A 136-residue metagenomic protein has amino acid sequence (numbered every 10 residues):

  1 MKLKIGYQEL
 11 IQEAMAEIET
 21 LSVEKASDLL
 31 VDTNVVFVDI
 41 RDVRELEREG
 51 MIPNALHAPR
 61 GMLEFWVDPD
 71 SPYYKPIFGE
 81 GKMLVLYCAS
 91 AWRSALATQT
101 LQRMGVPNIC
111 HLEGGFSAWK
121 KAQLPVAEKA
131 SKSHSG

Functional and structural regions predicted by a protein language model:
M1-V35, V43-M83, W92-G136: Rhodanese-like catalytic fold shared by cysteine-dependent sulfurtransferases and DSP/PTP-type phosphatases
V38: Active-site flanking residues adjacent to catalytic metal/cofactor-binding acidic residues
Y87: Short, surface-exposed ligand- or partner-binding patches at beta-edge/loop junctions that are enriched in aromatics
